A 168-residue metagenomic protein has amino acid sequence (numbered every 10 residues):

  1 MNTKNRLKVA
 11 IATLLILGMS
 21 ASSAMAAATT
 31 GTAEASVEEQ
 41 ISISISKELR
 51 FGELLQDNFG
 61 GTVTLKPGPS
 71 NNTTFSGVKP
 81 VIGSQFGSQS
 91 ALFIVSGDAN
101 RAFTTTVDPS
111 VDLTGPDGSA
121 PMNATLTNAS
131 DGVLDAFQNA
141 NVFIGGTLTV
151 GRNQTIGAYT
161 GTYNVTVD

Functional and structural regions predicted by a protein language model:
N2-I11: Bacterial N-terminal signal peptides that target proteins for export
L14-I16, A33: Bulky hydrophobic/aromatic packing residues
I16-M25: C-terminal segment of classical bacterial N-terminal signal peptides
M25-T105, L134-D168: N-terminal small/polar-rich segments of proteins
A99, T106-S130: Surface-exposed binding patches on compact interaction domains or structured appendages
